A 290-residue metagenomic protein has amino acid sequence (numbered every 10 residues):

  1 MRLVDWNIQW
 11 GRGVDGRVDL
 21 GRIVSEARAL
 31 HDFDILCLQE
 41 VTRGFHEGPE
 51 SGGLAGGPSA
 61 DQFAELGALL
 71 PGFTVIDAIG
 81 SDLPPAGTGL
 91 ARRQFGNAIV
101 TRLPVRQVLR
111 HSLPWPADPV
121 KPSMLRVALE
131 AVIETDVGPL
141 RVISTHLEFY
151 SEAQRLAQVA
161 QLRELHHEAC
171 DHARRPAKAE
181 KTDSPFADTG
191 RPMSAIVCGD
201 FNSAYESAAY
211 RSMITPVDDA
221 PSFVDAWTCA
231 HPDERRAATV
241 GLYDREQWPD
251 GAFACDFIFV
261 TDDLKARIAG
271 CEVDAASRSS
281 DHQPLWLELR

Functional and structural regions predicted by a protein language model:
M1-F95, V159-R163, D171, R175 (+1 more regions): N-terminal, active-site-proximal structural segment of metallo-dependent hydrolase catalytic domains
M1-W10, L109-H111, E130, P139-F149: Active-site-proximal beta-strand elements of phosphoester/diester hydrolases
N7-I8, V41, L147, D200-F201 (+1 more regions): Active-site metal-binding loops of divalent metal-dependent hydrolases
A29, E130-E134, R141-I143, R155-C198: His/acidic metal-ligating clusters that form di-metal
G67-L70, R92-V108, I133, Q247-R267 (+1 more regions): Conserved beta strand-loop-helix elements of the APE1-like EEP
V75-S81, V108-P114, G270-D274: Conserved S-adenosyl-L-methionine
L103-P139: Active-site catalytic loop in hydrolytic enzyme cores
P116, A169, A173-I196, N202-R290: Metal-dependent phosphoester-hydrolase catalytic domains
